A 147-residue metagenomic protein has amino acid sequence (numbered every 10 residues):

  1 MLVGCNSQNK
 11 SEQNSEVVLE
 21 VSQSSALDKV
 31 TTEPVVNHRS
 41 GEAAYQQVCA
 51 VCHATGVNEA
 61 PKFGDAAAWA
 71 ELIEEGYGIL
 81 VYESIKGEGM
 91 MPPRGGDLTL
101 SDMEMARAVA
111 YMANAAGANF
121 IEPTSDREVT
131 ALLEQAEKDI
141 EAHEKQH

Functional and structural regions predicted by a protein language model:
C5-N9: Bacterial signal peptide processing site
V17-A43, N58-D65: Electrostatic cytochrome c docking/interface patches
Y45-T55, A108, M112: The canonical Cys-X-X-Cys-His
V51-Y82, P92-G95: Gly/Gly-Pro-rich "capping" loops immediately C-terminal to redox-active cysteine motifs in periplasmic/lumenal
Y77-I85, A106-A113: An amphipathic alpha-helix signature
I79-M90, E144-H147: Periplasmic c-type cytochrome electron-transfer domains
G95-H147: Flexible coil segments in periplasmic/lumen-exposed cytochrome c-class electron-transfer proteins
